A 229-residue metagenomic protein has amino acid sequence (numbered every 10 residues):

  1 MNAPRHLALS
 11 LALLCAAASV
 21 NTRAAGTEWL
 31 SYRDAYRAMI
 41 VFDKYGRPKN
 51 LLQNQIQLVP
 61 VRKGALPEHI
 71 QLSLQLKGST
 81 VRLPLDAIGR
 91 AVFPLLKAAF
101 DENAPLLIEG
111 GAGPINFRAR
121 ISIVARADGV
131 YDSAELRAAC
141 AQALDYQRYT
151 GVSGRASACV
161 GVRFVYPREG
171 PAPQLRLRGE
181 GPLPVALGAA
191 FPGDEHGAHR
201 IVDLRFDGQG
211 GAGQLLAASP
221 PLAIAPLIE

Functional and structural regions predicted by a protein language model:
M1-L9: Bacterial N-terminal signal peptides that target proteins for export
C15-N21: N-terminal signal peptide c-region/cleavage motif recognized by signal peptidases
R23-D101: N-terminal Sec/ER secretory leader and immediately downstream segment of secreted/extracellular precursors
L58-P84, V160-P192, P221-P226: Extended low-complexity, serine/threonine- and proline-enriched intrinsically disordered segments
A65-L144: Structured domain cores in non-transmembrane regions
A87-P94, G181-L183, L187-G211: Glycine-centered loop-to-beta-strand initiation motif
F100-I115, A119-R120, I201-I228: Short, aromatic- and glycine-rich surface loops/edge beta-strands on solvent-exposed regions
R120-L187: Short helix-loop boundary/capping segments
